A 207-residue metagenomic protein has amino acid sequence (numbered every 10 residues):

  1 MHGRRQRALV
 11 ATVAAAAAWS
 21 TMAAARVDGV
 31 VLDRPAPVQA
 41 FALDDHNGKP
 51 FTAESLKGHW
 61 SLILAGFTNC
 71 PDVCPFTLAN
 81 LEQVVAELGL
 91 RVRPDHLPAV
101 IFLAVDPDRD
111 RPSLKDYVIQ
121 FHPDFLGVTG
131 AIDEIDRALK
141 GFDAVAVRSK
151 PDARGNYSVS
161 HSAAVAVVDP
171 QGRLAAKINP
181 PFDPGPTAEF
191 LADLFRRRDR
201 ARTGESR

Functional and structural regions predicted by a protein language model:
H2-V10: Bacterial N-terminal signal peptides that target proteins for export
A11-A18: Bacterial N-terminal signal peptides
W19-A40: N-proximal helix/coil linker or "cap" segments that precede and/or mark the start of modular domains
F41-S61: A short beta-strand-turn-helix
E54-T77, L81: Short active-site neighborhood of thiol/selenol oxidoreductases, capturing the structured segment around
F76-A138: Structural microenvironment flanking redox-active thiols in thiol-disulfide oxidoreductases
D124-F125, K140-R148, S160-V165: Structural micro-motif
D152-R207: Thiol-/selenol-based redox modules, centered on thioredoxin-like and closely related oxidoreductase domains
